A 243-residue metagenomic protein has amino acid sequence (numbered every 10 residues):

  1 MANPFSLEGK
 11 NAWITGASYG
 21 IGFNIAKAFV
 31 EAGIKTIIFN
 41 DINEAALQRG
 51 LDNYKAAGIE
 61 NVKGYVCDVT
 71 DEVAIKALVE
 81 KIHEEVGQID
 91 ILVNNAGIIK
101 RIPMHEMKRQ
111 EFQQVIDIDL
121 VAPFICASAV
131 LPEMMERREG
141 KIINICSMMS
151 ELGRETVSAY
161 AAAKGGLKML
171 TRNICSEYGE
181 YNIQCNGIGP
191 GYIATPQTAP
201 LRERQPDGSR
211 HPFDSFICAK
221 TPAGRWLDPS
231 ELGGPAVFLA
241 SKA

Functional and structural regions predicted by a protein language model:
S18-G20: Conserved glycine-rich cofactor-binding loop
I34-G50: Conserved glycine-rich Rossmann-like NAD(P)H-binding loop of the short-chain dehydrogenase/reductase
P103-M104, E111-I116, I217: Substrate-binding pocket helix/loop in short-chain dehydrogenase/reductase
A127, A163: Active-site helix of classical SDR
P132, S176-E180: Alpha-helical segment proximal to the catalytic Tyr-Lys
E139, R225-A243: C-terminal substrate-recognition "lid" of short-chain dehydrogenase/reductases
S147: Residue(s) in the substrate-gating loop at a strand-loop-helix junction that position the organic substrate next
